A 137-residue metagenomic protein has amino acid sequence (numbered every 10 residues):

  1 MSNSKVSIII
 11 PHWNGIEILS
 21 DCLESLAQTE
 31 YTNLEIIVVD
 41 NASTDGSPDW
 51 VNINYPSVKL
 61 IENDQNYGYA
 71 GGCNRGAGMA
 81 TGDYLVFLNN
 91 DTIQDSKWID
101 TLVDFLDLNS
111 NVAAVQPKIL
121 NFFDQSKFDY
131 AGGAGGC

Functional and structural regions predicted by a protein language model:
S4-S7, E35: Cell-envelope/extracellular polymer assembly enzymes that use nucleotide-activated donors
E24-N33: Short, acidic, metal-binding catalytic loop of nucleotide-sugar glycosyltransferases
N33-A42, K59-N63: Short beta-strand/loop segment that forms part of the nucleotide-sugar
D45-I53: Acidic helix N-cap motif at the loop->helix transition within catalytic regions of sugar-transfer enzymes
G46, T92-F105, A114: Acidic donor-binding/catalytic loop of UDP-sugar-dependent glycosyltransferases, especially processive GT2
N63-A80, N90: Glycine-rich, basic loop-to-helix element that forms the pyrophosphate-binding segment of sugar-nucleotide handling
G71, R75-G78, V103-C137: Acidic/His-rich active-site region of diverse nucleotide-sugar glycosyltransferases
L85: Short aromatic/hydrophobic "clamp" motif used to bind/position activated sugar donors
